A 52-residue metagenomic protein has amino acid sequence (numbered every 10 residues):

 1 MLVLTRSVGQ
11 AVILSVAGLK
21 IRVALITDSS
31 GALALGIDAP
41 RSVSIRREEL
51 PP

Functional and structural regions predicted by a protein language model:
M1-P52: Compact, glycine-rich, soluble single-domain proteins
